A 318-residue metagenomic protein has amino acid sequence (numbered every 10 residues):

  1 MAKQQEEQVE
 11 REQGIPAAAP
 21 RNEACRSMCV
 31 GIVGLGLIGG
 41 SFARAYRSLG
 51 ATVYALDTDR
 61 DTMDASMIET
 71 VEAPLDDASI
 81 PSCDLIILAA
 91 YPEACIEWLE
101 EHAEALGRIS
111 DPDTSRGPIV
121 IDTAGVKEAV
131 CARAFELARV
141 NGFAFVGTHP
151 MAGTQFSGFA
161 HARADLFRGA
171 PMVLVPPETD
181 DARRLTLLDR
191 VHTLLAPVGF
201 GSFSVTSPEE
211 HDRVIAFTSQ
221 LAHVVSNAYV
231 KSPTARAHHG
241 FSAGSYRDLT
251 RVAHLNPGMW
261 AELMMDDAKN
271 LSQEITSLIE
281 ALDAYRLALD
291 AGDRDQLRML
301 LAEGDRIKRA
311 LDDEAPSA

Functional and structural regions predicted by a protein language model:
A2-E6, E10-P81, L85: NAD(P)+-binding Rossmann beta1-loop-alpha1 motif at the extreme N-terminus of oxidoreductases
A17, A164-R251: Internal alpha-helical scaffold of NAD(P)-dependent oxidoreductase catalytic cores
R26-C29, G117, G169: Phosphate-coordination loops involved in phosphoryl transfer and adenosine-cofactor binding
D77-S115: Rossmann-like NAD(P)-binding element
A89-Y91, A124, P176: Glycine-rich, N-terminal phosphate-binding loop of Rossmann-like dinucleotide-binding domains
E101-H161: Rossmann-like NAD(P)(H) cofactor-binding subdomain of soluble oxidoreductases
A237-K308: Interdomain hinge/lid region at the active-site interface of Rossmann-like NAD(P)-dependent oxidoreductases
